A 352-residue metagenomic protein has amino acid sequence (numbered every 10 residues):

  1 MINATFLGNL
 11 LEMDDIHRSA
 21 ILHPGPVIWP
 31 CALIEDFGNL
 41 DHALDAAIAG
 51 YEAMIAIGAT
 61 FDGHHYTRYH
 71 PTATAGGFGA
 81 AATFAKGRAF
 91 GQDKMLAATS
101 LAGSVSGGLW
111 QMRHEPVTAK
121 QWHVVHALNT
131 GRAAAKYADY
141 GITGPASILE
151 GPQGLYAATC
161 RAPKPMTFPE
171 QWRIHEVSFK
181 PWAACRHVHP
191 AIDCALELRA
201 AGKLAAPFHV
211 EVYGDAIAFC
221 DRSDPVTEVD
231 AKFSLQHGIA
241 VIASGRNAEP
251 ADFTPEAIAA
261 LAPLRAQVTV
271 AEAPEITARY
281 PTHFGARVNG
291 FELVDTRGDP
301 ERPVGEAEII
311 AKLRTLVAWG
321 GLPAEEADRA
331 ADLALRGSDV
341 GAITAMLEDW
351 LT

Functional and structural regions predicted by a protein language model:
M1-I21, A119-N129, K136-T352: Terminal-appendage/accessory-domain detector
I2-L40, A49-A53: Function-dense linear segments that define catalytic or interfacial modules in macromolecule-processing proteins
V27, T74, H187: Conserved phosphate/anionic-ligand binding catalytic regions in large, soluble enzymes, centered on
V27-W29, I34, A53, S104-G108 (+2 more regions): Short connector loops/turns at beta-strand edges and beta->alpha or beta->beta junctions
I28-E35, G50-I57, G77-R88, G131-A138 (+2 more regions): Buried hydrophobic packing segments
G38-A127, A133, S147-P152: Glycine-rich, mobile lid/loop segments that gate access to catalytic sites or pores
